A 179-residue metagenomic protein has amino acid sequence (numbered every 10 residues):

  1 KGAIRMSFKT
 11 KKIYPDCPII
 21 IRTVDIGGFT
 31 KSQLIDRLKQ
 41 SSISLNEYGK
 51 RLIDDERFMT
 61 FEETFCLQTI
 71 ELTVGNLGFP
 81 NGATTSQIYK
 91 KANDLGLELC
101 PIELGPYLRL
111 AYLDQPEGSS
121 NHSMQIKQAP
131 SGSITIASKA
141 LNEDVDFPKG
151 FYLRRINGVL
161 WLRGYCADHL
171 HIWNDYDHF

Functional and structural regions predicted by a protein language model:
K1-F179: A binding-site-centric feature that preferentially detects glycan-recognition modules on secreted/surface proteins
